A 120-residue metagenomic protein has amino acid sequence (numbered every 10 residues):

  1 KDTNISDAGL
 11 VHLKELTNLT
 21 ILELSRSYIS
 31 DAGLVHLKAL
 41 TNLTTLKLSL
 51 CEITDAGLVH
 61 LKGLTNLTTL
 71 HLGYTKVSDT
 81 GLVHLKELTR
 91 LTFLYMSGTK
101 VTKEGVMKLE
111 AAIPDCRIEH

Functional and structural regions predicted by a protein language model:
K1-H120: Concave beta-strand-loop units of leucine-rich repeat
